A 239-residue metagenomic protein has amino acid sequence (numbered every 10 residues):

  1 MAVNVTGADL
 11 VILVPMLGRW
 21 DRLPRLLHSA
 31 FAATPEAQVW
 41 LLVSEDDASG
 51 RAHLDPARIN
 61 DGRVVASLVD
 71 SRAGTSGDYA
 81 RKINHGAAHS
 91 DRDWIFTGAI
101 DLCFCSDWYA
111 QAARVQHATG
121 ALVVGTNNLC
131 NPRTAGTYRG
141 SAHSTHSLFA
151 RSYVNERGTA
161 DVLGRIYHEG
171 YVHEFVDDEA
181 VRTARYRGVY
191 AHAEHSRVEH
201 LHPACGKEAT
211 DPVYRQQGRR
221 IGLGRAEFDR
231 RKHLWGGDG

Functional and structural regions predicted by a protein language model:
R25-Q38: Short, acidic, metal-binding catalytic loop of nucleotide-sugar glycosyltransferases
A37-A48, V69-R72: Short beta-strand/loop segment that forms part of the nucleotide-sugar
L42-D55, L102: A conserved acidic beta->alpha catalytic loop
R72-S90: Glycine-rich, basic loop-to-helix element that forms the pyrophosphate-binding segment of sugar-nucleotide handling
R92-C103: Short beta-strand-to-loop acidic/aromatic patch adjacent to the donor-nucleotide binding site
D107-V123: Conserved donor-nucleotide/metal-binding helix-loop-beta segment in metal-dependent transferases, i.e., the alpha-helix
L122-S141: Short beta-strand-to-loop element that shapes/binds the nucleotide-sugar donor at the catalytic cleft/hinge
Y171-G239: C-terminal catalytic/acceptor-binding lobe
